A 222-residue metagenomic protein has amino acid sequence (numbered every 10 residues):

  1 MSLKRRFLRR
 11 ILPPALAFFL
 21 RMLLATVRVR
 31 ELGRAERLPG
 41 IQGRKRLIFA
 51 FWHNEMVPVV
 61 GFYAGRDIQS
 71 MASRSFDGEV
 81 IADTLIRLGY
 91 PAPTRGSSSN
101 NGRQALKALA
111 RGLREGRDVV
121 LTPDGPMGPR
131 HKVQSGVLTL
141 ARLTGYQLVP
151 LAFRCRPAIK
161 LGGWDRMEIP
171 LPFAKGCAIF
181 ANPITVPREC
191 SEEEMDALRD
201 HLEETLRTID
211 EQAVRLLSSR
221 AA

Functional and structural regions predicted by a protein language model:
M1-G33: A transmembrane-helix-recognition feature enriched in membrane-embedded lipid enzymes and envelope glyco-/phospholipid
R21-R46, W52-P58: A short, well-structured juxtamembrane/interface segment
R46-N100: Catalytic core of membrane glycerolipid acyltransferases/transacylases, capturing the structured, soluble-facing
D77-E79, N101-G102, M127-P129, C155-K160: Short gly/pro/ser/thr-enriched loop/turn and capping motifs at secondary-structure boundaries
A92-P93, V119, L148: Hydrophobic beta-strand scaffold residues
A108-L140, T144, H201: Catalytic-site beta-strand/loop segments enriched in glycine and acidic/polar residues
K132-E192: A cross-family acyltransferase "interaction/gating" segment
D200-A222: Charged phosphate-binding loop/patch that engages nucleotide di/tri-phosphates or the phosphate backbone of nucleic
